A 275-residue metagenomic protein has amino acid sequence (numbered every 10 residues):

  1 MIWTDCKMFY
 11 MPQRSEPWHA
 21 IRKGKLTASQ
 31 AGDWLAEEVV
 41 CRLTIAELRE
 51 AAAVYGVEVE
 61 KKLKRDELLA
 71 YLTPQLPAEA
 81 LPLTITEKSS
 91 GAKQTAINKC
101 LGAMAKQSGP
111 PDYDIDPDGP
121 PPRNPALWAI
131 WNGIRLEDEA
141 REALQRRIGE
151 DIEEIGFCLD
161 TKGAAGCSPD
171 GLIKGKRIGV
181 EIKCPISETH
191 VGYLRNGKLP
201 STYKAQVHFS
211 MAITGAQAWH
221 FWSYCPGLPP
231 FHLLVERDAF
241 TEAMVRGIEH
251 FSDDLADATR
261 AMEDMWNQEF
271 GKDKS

Functional and structural regions predicted by a protein language model:
M1-R135, S275: Charged, glycine-rich intrinsically disordered N-terminal tails and low-complexity linkers that flank
L48-R49, R141, V207: Generic structural marker for isolated residues within well-ordered, non-membrane alpha-helices of soluble domains
Y71-L76, C167, L233-R237, Q268-S275: Short amphipathic alpha-helical patches
I130-I152: Acidic-basic catalytic patches of nuclease active cores, encompassing PD-(D/E)XK and other metal-cofactor nuclease
R147-P169, I173-M262: Nucleic-acid nuclease catalytic cores
L255-S275: Polar low-complexity intrinsically disordered regions
